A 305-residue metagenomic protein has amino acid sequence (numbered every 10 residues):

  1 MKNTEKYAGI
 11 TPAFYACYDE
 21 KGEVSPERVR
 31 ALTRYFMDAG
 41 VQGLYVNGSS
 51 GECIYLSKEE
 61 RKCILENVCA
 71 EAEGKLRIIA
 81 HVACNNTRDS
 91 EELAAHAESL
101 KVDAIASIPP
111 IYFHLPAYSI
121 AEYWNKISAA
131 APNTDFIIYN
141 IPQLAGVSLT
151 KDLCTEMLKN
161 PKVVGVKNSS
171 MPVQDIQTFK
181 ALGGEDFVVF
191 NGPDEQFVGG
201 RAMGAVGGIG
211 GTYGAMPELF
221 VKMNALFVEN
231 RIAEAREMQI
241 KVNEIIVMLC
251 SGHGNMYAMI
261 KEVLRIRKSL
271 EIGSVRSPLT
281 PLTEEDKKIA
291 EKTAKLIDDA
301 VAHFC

Functional and structural regions predicted by a protein language model:
K2-S148, L264: Active-site beta->alpha loop and helix N-cap motifs at the rims of alpha/beta catalytic domains
K6-C17, A39, A205, T212-C305: C-terminal alpha-helical cap/extension of soluble enzyme domains
A8, Q42, N47-S50, V82 (+5 more regions): Short glycine-rich loop/turn motifs that provide flexible caps or phosphate-binding loops at active sites
S25-R28, L32, E60, I64 (+11 more regions): General structural feature for long, well-ordered alpha-helical segments within catalytic domains of soluble enzymes
E52-C53, F113-H114, Q174, V198 (+2 more regions): Short secondary-structure capping/turn micro-motifs that flank functional sites
A70-L76, S99-K101, A131-T134, K159-K162 (+3 more regions): Short helix-capping segments at alpha-helix termini
E98-L100, V188-V189, T293-A300: A short, hydrophobic/aromatic-rich structural module that often spans a beta strand with its adjoining loop
A130, P142-L249, H253: Catalytic alpha/beta core domains of metabolic enzymes, predominantly
